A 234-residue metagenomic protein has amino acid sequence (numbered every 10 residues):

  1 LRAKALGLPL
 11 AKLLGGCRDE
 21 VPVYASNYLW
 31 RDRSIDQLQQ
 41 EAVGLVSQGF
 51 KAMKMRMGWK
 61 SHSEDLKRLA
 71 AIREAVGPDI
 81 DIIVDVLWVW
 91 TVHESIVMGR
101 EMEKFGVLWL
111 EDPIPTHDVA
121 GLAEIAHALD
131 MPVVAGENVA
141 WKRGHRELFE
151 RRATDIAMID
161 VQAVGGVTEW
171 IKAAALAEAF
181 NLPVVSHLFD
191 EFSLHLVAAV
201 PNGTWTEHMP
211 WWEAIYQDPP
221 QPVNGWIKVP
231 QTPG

Functional and structural regions predicted by a protein language model:
L1-I83, L87-K104, W212-G234: N-terminal capping/lid subdomain adjacent to the active-site entrance of alpha/beta enzymes
G7, M53, I72, D85 (+5 more regions): Conserved, mostly hydrophobic/aromatic
V23-S26, K51-M55, I80-V86, L110-E111 (+4 more regions): Hydrophobic faces of well-ordered beta-strands that scaffold small-molecule active sites in alpha/beta enzyme cores
R100, G106, H117-P230: Shared catalytic-loop signature of beta/alpha-barrel
I114: Phosphate/pyrophosphate-binding betaalpha-module
